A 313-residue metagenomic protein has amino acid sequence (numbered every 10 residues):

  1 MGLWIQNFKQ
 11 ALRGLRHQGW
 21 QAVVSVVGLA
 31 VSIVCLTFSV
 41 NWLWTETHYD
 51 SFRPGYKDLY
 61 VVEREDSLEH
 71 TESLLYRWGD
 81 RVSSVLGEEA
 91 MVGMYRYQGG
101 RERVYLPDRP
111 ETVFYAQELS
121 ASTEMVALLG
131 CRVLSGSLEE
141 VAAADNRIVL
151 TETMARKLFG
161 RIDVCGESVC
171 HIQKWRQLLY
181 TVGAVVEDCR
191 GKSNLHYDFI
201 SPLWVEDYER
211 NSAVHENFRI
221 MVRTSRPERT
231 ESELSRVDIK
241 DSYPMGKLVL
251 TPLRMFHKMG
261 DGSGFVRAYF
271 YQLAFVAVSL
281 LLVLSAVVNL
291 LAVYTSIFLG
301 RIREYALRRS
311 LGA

Functional and structural regions predicted by a protein language model:
M1-F8, L12-H17, Q21, S235-L281 (+1 more regions): Membrane-helix entry/capping segments
Q6-R16, W20, V24, V288-A313: Intracellular coupling helices
Q10, G14-E46, K57: Short, strongly hydrophobic transmembrane alpha-helices
A11, A30, W42, W78 (+4 more regions): Structural preference for long, well-ordered alpha-helical segments in enzyme cores
L15, V82, V126, T151 (+3 more regions): Conserved structural-core and active-site-/substrate-pathway-adjacent residues in large, well-folded domains of enzymes
Q21-C35, Q272-A292: Alpha-helical transmembrane segments of integral membrane proteins
L36-C165, C170-L178: Structured, solvent-exposed hinge/loop segments at the ends of secondary-structure elements
A121-S137, N146-V266: Mid-to-C-terminal secondary-structure elements that act as membrane-proximal/extracytoplasmic interface segments
